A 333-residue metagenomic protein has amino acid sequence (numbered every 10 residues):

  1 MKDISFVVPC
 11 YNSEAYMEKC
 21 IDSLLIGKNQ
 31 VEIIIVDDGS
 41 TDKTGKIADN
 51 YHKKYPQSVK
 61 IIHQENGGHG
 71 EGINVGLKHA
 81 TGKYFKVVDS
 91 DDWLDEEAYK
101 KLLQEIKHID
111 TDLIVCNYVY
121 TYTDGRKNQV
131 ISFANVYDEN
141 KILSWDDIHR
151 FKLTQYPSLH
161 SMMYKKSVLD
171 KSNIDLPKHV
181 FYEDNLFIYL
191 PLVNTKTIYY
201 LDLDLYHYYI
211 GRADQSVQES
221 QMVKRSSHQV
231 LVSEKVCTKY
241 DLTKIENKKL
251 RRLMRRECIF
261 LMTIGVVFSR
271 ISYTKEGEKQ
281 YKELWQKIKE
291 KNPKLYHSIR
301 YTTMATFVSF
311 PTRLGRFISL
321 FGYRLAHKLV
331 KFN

Functional and structural regions predicted by a protein language model:
K2-S5, E32, L186: Cell-envelope/extracellular polymer assembly enzymes that use nucleotide-activated donors
D22-V31: Short, acidic, metal-binding catalytic loop of nucleotide-sugar glycosyltransferases
S23, D37-K46, G67-G68: A conserved acidic beta->alpha catalytic loop
V31-G39, K60-E65, D89-S90: Short beta-strand/loop segment that forms part of the nucleotide-sugar
Q64-A80: Glycine-rich, basic loop-to-helix element that forms the pyrophosphate-binding segment of sugar-nucleotide handling
H69, S90-Y199, Y206-V223: Donor-binding/catalytic cores of nucleotide-activated saccharide and glycerol-phosphate transferases/polymerases
F85: Short aromatic/hydrophobic "clamp" motif used to bind/position activated sugar donors
I271-N333: Membrane-interface aromatic/basic loop that binds lipid-linked glycans or pyrophosphate carriers, typified by
